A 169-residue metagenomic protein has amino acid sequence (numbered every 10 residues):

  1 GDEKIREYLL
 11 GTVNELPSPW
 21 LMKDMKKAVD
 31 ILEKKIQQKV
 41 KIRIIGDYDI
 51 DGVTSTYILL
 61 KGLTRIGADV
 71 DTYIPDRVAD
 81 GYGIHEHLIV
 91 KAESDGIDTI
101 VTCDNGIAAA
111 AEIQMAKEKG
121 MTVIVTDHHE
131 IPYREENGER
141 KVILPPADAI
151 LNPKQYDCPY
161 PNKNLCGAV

Functional and structural regions predicted by a protein language model:
G1-V169: Replace "Mg2+/Mn2+-dependent" with "divalent metal-dependent
